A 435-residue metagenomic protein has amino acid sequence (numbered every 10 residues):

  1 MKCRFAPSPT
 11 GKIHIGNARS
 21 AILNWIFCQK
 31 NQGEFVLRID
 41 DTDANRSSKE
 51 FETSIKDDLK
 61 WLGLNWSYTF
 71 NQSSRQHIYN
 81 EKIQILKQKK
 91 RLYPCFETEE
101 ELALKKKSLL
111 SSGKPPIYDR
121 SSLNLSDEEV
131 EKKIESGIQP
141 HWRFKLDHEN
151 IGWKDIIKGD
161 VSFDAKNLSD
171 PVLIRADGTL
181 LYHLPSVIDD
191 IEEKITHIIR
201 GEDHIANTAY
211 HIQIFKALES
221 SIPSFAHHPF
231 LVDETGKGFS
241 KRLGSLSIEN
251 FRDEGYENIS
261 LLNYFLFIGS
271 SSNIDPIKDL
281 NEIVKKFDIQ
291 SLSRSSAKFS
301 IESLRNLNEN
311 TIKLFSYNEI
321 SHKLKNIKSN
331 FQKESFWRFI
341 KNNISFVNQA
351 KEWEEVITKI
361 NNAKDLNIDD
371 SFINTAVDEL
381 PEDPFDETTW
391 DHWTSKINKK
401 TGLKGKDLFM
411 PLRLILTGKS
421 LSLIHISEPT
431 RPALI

Functional and structural regions predicted by a protein language model:
M1-S112, A206-S220: N-terminal Rossmann-like or analogous alpha/beta NTP/dinucleotide-binding catalytic cores that position adenine
S74-I78, F230-T235: Short, conserved secondary-structure transition motifs
P94, T98-H227, D233-F239, S247: Active-site cores that bind ATP or allylic diphosphates and position pyrophosphate for catalysis
L243, S247-L324: A conserved active-site cap/scaffold subdomain adjacent to cofactor or substrate pockets
F251-I259, R294-S296, S300, S329-S335 (+2 more regions): Structural motif
S316-T401: Small-residue-rich helix-loop
L412: Hydrophobic, well-ordered secondary-structure elements that form the walls of internal hydrophobic environments
I424-I435: Single conserved hydrophobic/aromatic residue that forms the stacking wall/gate of nucleotide- or nucleobase-binding
